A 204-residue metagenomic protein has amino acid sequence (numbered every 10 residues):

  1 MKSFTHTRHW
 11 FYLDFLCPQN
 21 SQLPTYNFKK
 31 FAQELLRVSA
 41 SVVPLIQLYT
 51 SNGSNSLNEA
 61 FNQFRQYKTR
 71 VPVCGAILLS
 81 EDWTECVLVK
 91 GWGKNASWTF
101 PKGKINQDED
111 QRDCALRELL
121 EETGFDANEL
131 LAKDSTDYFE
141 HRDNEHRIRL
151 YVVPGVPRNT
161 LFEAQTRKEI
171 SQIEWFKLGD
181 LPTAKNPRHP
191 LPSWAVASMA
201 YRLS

Functional and structural regions predicted by a protein language model:
M1-A96, K104-R117, F125-L161, I170 (+2 more regions): N-terminal leader/linker segments that precede catalytic domains of diphosphate-processing enzymes
F100: Glycine-rich active-site/cofactor-binding loop and its immediate structural neighborhood
L161-T166, K185-P187: Short, charged, solvent-exposed linker or helix-capping segments at domain edges/interfaces that act as flexible hinges
P187-S204: Extended coiled-coil/helical scaffolds and adjacent low-complexity linkers that mediate multimerization and adaptor
